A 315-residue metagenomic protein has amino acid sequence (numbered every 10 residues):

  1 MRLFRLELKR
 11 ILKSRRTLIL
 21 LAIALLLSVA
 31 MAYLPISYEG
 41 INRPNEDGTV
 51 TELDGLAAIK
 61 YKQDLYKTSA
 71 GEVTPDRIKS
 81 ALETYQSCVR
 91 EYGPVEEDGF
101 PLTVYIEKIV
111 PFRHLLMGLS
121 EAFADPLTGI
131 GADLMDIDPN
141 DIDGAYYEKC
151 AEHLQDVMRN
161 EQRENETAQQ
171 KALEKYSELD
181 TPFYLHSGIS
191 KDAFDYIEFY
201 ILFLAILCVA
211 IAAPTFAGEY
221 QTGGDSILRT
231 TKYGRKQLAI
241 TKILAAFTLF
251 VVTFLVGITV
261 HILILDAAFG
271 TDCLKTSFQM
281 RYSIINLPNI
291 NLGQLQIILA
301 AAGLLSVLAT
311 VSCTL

Functional and structural regions predicted by a protein language model:
M1-A24: Aromatic- and glycine-rich beta-strand/loop motifs that create alpha-glucan
E7, I11, L228-R229, S312-L315: Generic transmembrane alpha-helix motif of multi-pass integral membrane proteins
L26-V89, D138-E219, I240-T314: Secretory targeting signals
I78-G144: Extracytoplasmic loops/domains of multi-pass membrane proteins
E219-S226: Hydrophobic transmembrane alpha-helix segments characteristic of membrane transport and insertion machinery
R229-R235: Short helix-to-coil transition segments within interhelical loops that connect adjacent transmembrane helices
